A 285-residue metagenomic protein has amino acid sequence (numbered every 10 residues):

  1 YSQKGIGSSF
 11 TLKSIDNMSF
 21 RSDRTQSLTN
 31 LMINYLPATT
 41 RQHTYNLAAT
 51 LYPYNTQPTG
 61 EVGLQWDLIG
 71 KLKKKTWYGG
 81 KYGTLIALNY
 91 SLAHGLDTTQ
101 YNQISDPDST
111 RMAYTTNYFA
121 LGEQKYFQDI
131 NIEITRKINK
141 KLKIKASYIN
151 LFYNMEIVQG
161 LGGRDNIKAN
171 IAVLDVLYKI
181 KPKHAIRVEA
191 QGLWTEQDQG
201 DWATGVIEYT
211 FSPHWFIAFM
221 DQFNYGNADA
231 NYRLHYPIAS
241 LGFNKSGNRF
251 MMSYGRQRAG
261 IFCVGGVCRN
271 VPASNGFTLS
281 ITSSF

Functional and structural regions predicted by a protein language model:
Y1-F285: Exposed, low-structure sequence patches enriched in small/polar residues
